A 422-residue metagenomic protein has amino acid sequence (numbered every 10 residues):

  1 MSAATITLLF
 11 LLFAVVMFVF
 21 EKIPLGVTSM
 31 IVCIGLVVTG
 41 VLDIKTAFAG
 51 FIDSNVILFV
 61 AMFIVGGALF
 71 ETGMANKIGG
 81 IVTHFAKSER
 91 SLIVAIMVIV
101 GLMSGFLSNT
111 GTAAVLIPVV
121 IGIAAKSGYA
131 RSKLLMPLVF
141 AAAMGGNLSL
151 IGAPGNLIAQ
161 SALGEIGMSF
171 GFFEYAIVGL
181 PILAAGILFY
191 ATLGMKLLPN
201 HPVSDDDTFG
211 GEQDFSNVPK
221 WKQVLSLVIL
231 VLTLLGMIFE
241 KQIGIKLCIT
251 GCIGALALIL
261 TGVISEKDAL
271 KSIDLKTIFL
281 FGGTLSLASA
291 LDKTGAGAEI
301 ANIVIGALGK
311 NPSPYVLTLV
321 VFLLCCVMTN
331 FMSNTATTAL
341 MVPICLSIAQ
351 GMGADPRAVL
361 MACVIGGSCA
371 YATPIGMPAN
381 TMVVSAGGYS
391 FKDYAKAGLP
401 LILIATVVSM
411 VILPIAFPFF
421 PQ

Functional and structural regions predicted by a protein language model:
M1-V60, I64, I177-N302, T318 (+3 more regions): Hydrophobic transmembrane alpha-helices of multi-pass small-molecule transporters
I6, S91, K126-F140, G145-I158 (+2 more regions): Juxtamembrane and boundary regions of transmembrane helices in multi-pass small-molecule transporters and channels
A14-I23, I99-S108, F140-I151, G236-Q242 (+2 more regions): Transmembrane alpha-helix interface/packing and boundary motifs in multi-pass membrane proteins, characterized by
E21, G40, G73, G128 (+6 more regions): Glycine-centered helix-boundary capping/hinge motifs
V27, I31-I34, V38-A130, S272-T277 (+1 more regions): Membrane-embedded alpha-helical segments and adjacent helix-loop junctions characteristic of multi-pass solute
I44, R90, R131, F172 (+4 more regions): Alpha-helix N-cap/start motif
